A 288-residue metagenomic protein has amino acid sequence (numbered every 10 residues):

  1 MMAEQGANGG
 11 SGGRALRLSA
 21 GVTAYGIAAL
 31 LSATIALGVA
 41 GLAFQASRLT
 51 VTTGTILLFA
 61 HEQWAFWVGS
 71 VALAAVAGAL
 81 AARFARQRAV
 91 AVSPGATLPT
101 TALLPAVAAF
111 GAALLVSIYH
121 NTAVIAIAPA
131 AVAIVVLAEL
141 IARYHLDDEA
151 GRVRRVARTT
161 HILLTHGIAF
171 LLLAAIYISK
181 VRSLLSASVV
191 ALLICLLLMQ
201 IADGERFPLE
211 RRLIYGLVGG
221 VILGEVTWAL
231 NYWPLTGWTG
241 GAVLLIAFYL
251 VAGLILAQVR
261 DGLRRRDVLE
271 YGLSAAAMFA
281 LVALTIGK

Functional and structural regions predicted by a protein language model:
M1-D147, R264-R265, L269, L284-G287: N-terminal topogenic module of multi-pass integral membrane proteins
I56-W64, A82-A96, A142-V156, L171-V181 (+4 more regions): Short juxtamembrane and helix-loop transition motifs at transmembrane-helix boundaries in membrane proteins
G78, A130-A142, V190-Q200, L244-I255: Alpha-helical transmembrane segments and their membrane-interface exit regions
L98-A109, T159-A169, L213-I222, Y271-L273: Short hydrophobic alpha-helical membrane-embedded segments
P105, G219-L223, G240-L254: Hydrophobic alpha-helical membrane segments
G111-L115, G167-K180, G224-T239, M278-K288: Hydrophobic alpha-helical transmembrane segments in multi-pass integral membrane proteins
A123-A131, S183-V189, P208-L217, W233-A242: Internal alpha-helical transmembrane segments of multi-pass membrane proteins
I255-A276: Interfacial loop-to-transmembrane junctions
